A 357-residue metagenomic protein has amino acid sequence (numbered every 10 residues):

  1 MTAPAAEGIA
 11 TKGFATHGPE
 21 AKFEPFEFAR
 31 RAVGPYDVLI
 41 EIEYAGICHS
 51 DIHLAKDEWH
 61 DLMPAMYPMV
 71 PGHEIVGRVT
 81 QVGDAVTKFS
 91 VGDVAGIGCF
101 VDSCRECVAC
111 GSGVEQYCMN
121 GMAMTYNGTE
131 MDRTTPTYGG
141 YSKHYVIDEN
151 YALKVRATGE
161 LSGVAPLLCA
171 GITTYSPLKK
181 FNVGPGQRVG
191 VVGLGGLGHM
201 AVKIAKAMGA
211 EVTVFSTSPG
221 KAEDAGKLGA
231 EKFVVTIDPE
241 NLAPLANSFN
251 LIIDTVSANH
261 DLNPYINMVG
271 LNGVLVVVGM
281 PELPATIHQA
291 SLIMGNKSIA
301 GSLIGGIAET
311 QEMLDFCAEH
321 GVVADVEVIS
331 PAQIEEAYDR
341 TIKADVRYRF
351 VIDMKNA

Functional and structural regions predicted by a protein language model:
M1-I9, I307-A357: C-terminal hydrophobic helical "lid"/dimerization subdomain of Rossmann-like NAD(P)H-dependent oxidoreductases
R31-A45, W59-G111, Q116, R156-G159: Glycine-rich beta-strand-centered segment in the early N-terminal region that forms part of a ligand/cofactor-binding
P64, C104-V192: NAD(P)H dinucleotide-binding glycine-rich loop of Rossmann-like/cofactor-binding domains, especially the beta1-alpha1
P185-L194, I204-P264: Adenosine-nucleotide cofactor-binding segment
G198-H199: N-terminal Rossmann-fold NAD(P) dinucleotide-binding loop
V269-G270: Helix-to-beta-strand junctions that scaffold the AdoMet/dcAdoMet cofactor pocket in Class I SAM-dependent enzymes
G273-V274: Glycine-centered, small-residue-biased loops immediately flanking beta-strands in adenine/cofactor-binding cores
G279-N296, I307-M313: Rossmann-fold NAD(P)-binding glycine/threonine-rich loop
